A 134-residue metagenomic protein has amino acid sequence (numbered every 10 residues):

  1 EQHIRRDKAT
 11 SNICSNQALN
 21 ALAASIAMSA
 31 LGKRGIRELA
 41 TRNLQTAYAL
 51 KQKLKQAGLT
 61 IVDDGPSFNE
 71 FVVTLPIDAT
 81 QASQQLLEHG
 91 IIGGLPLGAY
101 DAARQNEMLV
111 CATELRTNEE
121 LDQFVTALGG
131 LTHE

Functional and structural regions predicted by a protein language model:
E1-A57, I61-D64: Active-site C-terminal subdomain of aminotransferase-like
I36-R37, T46-Y48, E70-F71, A79-T80 (+2 more regions): Flexible loop/turn segments at secondary-structure boundaries
L59-H89: Conserved PLP-binding catalytic core of the aspartate aminotransferase-like
D64-P66, H89-L109: Conserved PLP cofactor-binding pocket of PLP-dependent enzymes
I77, A99-E134: PLP-dependent enzyme catalytic core of the Aspartate aminotransferase-like
